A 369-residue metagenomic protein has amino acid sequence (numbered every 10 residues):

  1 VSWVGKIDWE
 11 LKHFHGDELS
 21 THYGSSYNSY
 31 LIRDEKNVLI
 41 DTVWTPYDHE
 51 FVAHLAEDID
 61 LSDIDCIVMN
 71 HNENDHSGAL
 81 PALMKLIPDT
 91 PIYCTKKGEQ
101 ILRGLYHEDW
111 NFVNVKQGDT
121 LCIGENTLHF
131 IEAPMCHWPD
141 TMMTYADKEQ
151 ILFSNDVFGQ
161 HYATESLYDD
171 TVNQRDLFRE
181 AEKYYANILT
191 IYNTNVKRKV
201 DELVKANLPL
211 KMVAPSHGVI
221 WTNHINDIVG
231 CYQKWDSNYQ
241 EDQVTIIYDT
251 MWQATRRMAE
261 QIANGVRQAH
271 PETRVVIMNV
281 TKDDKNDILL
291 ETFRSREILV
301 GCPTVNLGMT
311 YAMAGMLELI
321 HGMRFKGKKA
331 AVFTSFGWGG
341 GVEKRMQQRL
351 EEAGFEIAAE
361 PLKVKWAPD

Functional and structural regions predicted by a protein language model:
V1-E57, M143-A146, Q150-F153, T255: Conserved beta-strand hairpin/beta-sheet module of binuclear metal-dependent hydrolase folds, prominently
L31, M143-E182, L189-M212, V219-Y248: Metal-dependent phosphodiesterase/nuclease catalytic metal-binding core
E35, P46-I92: Active-site metal-binding motif and surrounding structural segment of the metallo-beta-lactamase
K36-V38, C66, N126, E149-F153 (+4 more regions): Structural motif
I40-T42, I64-N72, I92-T95, L152-N155 (+1 more regions): Active-site neighborhood of phospho(di)ester-bond hydrolases with catalytic His/Asp-centered motifs
A79, D283-I288: Short acidic active-site motifs
Y93-T141, R198: Metallo-beta-lactamase
T164-L167, Q174-V213, G218-I220, Q261-V276 (+1 more regions): FMN-binding flavodoxin-like domain, especially the glycine-rich phosphate-binding loop
